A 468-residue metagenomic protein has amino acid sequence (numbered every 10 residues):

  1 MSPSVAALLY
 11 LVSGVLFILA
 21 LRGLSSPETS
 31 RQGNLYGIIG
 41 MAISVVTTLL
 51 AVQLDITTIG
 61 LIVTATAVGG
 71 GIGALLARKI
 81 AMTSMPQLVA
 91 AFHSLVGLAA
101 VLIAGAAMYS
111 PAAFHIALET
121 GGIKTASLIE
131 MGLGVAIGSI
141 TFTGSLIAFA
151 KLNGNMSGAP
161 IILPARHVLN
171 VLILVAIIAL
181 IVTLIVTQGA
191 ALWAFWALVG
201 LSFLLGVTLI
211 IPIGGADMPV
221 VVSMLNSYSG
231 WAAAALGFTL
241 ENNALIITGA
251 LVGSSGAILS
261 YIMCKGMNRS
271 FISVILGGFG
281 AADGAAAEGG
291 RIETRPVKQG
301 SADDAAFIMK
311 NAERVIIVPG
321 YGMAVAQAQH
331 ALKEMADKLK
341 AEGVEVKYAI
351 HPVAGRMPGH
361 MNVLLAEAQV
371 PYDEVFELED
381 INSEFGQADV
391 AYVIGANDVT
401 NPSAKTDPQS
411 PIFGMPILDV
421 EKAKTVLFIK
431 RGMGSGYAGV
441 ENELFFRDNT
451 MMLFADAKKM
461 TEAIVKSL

Functional and structural regions predicted by a protein language model:
M1-G14, A51-G71, S127-F142, G189-L201: Structural signature of hydrophobic alpha-helical transmembrane segments
L16-T29, G70-V89, S145-P160, L205-M218 (+1 more regions): C-terminal ends of transmembrane helices
R31-G40, I62-T64, S84-V96, P160-N170 (+1 more regions): Cytoplasmic-side transmembrane-helix entry/capping segments in multi-pass membrane proteins
T48-V63, L75-S84, V101-L118, T187-Q188: Transmembrane alpha-helix boundary signature
A106-G121, V186-W193, V220, S227-I247: Transmembrane helix-loop junctions at the membrane interface of multipass transporters and ion channels
G214, S229-I272: Mobile "lid/hinge" segments at catalytic clefts and subdomain interfaces of large enzymes
L251-A312: Membrane-interfacial segments at transmembrane helix termini in multi-pass membrane proteins
E293-L468: Structured cytosolic domains appended to multi-pass membrane proteins
